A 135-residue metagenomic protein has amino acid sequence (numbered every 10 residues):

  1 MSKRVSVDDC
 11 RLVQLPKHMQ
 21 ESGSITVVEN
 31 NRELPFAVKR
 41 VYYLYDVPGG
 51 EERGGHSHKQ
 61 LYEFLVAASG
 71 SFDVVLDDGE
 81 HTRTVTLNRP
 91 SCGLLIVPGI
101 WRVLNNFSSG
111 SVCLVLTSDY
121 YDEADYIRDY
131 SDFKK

Functional and structural regions predicted by a protein language model:
M1-C92, N105, S109-G110, V115 (+1 more regions): Non-catalytic, conserved peripheral segments adjacent to functional cores
I96-I100: Conserved SET/PR-domain catalytic core that frames the SAM/AdoMet-binding pocket
